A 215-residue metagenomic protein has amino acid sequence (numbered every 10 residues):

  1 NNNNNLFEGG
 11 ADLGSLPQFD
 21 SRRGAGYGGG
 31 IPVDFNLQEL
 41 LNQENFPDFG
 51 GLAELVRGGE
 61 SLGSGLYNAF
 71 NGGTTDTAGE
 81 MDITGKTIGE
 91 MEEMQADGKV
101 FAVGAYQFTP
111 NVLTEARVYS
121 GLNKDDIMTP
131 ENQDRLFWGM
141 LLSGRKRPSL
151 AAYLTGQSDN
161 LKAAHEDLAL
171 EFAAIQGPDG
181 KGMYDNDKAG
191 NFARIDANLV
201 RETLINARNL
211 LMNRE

Functional and structural regions predicted by a protein language model:
N1-I127, N132-E215: Cell-wall polysaccharide-cleaving catalytic domain and substrate-binding groove, primarily in peptidoglycan/chitin
